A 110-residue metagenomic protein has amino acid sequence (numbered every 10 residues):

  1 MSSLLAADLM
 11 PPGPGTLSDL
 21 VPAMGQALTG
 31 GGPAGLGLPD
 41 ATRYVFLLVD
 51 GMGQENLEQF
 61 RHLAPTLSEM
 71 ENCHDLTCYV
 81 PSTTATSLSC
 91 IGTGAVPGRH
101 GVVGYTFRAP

Functional and structural regions predicted by a protein language model:
M1-Y44, G51-P110: Active-site nucleophile/metal-coordination loop of metallo-enzymes that catalyze phosphate/sulfate and related
